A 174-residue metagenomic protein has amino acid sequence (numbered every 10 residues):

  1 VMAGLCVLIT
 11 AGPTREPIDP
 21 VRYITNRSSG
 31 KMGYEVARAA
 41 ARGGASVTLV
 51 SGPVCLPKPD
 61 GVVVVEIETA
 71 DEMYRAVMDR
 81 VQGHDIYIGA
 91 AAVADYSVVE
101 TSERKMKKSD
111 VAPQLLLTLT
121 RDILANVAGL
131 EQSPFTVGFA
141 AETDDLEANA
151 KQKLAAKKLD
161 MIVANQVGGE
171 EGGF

Functional and structural regions predicted by a protein language model:
V1-G4, G168-F174: Glycine-rich phosphate/pyrophosphate-binding loop and the adjoining helix
V1-V7, A11-N26, K31, A91-A92 (+1 more regions): Glycine-rich phosphate/diphosphate-binding loops and the adjacent beta-loop-alpha structural elements that coordinate
M2-L5, G43-S46, D60, G83-H84 (+2 more regions): Short coil/turn connectors at secondary-structure junctions
A3-T69: Glycine-rich phosphate/diphosphate-binding loop of Rossmann-like nucleotide-binding domains
E68-A140, D144-E171: Glycine-rich phosphate-binding loop
